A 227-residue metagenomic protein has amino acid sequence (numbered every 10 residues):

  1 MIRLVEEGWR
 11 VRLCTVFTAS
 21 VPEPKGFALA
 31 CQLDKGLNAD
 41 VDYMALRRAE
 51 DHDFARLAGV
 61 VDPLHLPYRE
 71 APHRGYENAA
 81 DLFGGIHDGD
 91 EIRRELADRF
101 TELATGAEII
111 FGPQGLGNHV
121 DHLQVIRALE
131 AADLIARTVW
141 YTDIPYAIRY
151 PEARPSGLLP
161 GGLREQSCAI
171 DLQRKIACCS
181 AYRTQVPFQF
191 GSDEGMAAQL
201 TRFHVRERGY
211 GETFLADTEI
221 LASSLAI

Functional and structural regions predicted by a protein language model:
M1-V125, E130-A132, I176: Active-site beta-strand->loop->alpha-helix modules in alpha/beta enzyme cores, enriched in Gly/His/Asp(Glu)
E7-W9, C31, A49-L82, E102-L103 (+1 more regions): The feature marks non-catalytic terminal segments
